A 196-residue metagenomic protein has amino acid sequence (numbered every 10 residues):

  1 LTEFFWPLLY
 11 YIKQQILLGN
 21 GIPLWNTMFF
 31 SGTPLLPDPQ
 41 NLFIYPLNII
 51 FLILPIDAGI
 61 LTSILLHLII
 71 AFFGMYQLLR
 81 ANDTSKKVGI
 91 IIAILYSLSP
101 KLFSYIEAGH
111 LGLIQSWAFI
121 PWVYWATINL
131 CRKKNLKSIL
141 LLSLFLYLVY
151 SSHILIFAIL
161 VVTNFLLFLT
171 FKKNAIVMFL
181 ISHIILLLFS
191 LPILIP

Functional and structural regions predicted by a protein language model:
L1-F72, I94-W117: Membrane-interface coil-to-helix junctions
L1-P7, K173-H183: Short intrinsically disordered, low-complexity coil segments enriched in acidic
N20-G21, K134-N135, N174: Residue-level recognition of short, well-ordered coil/turn positions that link secondary-structure elements
L42-I44, V123, A175: Short, charged/polar low-complexity linear motifs in solvent-exposed/disordered segments
I53-G59, S152-I156, K172-N174: Transmembrane helix interruption/hinge and helix-loop junction motifs
I70-A81, K86-F171, F179-P196: Membrane-embedded helix bundles of polyisoprenyl
